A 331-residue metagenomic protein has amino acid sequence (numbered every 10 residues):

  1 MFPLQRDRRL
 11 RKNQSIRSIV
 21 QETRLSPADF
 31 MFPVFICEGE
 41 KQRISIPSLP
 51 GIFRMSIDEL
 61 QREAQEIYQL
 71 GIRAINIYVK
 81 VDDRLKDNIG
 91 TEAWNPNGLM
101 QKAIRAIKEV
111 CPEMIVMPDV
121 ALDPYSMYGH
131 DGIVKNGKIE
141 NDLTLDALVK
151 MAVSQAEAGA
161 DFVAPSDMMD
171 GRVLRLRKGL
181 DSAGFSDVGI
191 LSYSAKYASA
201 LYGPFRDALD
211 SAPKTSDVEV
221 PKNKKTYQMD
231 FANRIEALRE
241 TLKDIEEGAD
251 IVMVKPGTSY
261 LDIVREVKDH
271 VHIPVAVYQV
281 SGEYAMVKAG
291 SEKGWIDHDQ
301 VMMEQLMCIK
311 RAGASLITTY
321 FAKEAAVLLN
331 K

Functional and structural regions predicted by a protein language model:
F2-Q5, N13, L25-M31, E38-K331: Alpha/beta enzyme core
Q21-E22: Charged, low-hydrophobicity low-complexity segments
